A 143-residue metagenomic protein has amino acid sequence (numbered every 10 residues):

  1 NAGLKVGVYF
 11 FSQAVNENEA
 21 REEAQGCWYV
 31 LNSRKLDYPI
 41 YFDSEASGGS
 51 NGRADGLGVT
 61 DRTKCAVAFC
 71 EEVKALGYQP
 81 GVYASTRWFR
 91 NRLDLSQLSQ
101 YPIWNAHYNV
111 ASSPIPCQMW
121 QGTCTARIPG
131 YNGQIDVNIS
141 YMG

Functional and structural regions predicted by a protein language model:
N1-G77: Substrate-binding cleft of extracellular glycoside hydrolase catalytic domains
L4-F10, I40-F42, P80-V82, I103-H107 (+1 more regions): Hydrophobic faces of well-ordered beta-strands that scaffold small-molecule active sites in alpha/beta enzyme cores
F11-V15, E45-S47, S85-R87, Y108-V110 (+1 more regions): Active-site beta-loop-alpha junctions enriched in small/polar residues
A20-E22, T60, G81-S85, L98-S99: A short linear-motif detector with a strong N-terminal bias
Y38-E45, F89-N105: Accessory recognition modules or surfaces
S50-C65, S85-L93, Q121-N138: Short secondary-structure transition/capping segments
V73-N91: Aromatic-lined carbohydrate-recognition surfaces of secreted/lumenal glycan-active proteins
D94-G143: Functionally critical loop-and-helix segments that line ligand-binding/catalytic clefts of soluble enzyme domains
